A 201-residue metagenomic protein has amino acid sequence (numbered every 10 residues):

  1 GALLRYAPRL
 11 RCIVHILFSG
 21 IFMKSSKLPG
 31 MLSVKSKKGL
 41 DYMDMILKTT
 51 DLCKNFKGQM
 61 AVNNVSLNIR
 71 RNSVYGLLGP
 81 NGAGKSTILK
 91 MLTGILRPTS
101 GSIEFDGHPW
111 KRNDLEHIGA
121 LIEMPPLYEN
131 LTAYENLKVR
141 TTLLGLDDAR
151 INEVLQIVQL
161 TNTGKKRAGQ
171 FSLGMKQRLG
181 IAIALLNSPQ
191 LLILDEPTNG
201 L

Functional and structural regions predicted by a protein language model:
T93: Helix-to-loop junction immediately C-terminal to a conserved catalytic motif
G101-E116: Conserved ABC transporter NBD signature motif
K138, T142, D148-T163: Conserved ABC ATPase "signature" region
I181: Hydrophobic anchor residue at the start of the ABC signature
L192-E196: Catalytic Walker B motif of ABC-type/P-loop ATPase nucleotide-binding domains
